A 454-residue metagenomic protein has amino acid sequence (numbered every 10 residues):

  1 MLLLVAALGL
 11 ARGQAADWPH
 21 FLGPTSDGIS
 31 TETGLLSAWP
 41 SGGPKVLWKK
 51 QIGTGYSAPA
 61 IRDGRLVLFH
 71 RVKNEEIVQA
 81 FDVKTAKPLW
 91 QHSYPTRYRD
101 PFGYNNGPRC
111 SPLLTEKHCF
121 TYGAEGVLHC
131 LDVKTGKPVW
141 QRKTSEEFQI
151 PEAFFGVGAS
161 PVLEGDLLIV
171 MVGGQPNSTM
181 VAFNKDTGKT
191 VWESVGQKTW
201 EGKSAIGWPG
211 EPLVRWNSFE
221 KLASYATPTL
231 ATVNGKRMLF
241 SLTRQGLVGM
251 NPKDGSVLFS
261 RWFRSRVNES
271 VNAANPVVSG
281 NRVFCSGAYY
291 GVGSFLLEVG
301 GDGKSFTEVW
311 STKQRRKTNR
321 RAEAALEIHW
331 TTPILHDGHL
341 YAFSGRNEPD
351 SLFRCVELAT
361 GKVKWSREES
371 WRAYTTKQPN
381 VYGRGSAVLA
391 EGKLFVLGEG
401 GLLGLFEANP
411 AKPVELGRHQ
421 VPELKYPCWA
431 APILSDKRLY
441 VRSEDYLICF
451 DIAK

Functional and structural regions predicted by a protein language model:
M1-A11, R367: Bacterial N-terminal signal peptides
G13-K454: Noncatalytic, solvent-exposed loop/strand surfaces of beta-propeller-type extracellular/periplasmic domains
